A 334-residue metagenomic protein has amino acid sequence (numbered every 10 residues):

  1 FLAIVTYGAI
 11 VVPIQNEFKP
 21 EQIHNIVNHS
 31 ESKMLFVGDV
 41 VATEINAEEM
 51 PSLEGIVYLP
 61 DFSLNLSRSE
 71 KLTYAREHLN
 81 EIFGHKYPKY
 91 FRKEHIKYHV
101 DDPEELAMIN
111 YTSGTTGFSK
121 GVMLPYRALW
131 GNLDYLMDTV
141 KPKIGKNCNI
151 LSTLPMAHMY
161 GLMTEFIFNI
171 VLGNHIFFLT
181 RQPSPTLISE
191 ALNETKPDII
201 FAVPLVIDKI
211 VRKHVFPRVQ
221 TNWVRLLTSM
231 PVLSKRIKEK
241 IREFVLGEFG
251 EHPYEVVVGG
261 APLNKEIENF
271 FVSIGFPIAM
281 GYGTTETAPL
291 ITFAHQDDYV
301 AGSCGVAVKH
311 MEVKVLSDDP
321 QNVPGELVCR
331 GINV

Functional and structural regions predicted by a protein language model:
F1-V12, N16-P20, N28-M34, C148-N149 (+3 more regions): A short helix-loop-beta submotif of the ANL/AMP-binding
I4, L35, L106, T112-T115 (+4 more regions): Conserved S/T- and glycine-rich ATP-binding loop of Class I adenylate-forming
T6-I82: Structural core segment of the AMP-binding/adenylate-forming
Q15, H24, I150-M159, F166 (+1 more regions): Conserved AMP-binding
R76-Y111, F118, K143-N149: Conserved pre-ATP/AMP-binding loop-to-beta segment of ANL
A107-L133: Conserved AMP-binding A3 loop
W130-N149, A157-E243, H252, P277: Conserved AMP-binding/adenylation subdomain of ANL enzymes
I237-V334: Conserved AMP-binding/adenylate-forming
